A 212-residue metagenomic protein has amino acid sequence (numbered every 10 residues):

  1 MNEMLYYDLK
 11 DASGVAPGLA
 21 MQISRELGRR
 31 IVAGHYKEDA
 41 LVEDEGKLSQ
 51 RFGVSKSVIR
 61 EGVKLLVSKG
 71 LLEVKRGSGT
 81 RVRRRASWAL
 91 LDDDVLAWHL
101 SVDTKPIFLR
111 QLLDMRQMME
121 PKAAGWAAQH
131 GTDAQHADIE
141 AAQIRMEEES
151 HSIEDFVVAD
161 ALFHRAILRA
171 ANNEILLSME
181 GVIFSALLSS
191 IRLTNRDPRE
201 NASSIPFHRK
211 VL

Functional and structural regions predicted by a protein language model:
M1-M119, G125: Short linear motifs at protein or domain termini
G18, N201-A202: Short helix-capping and inter-helix turn/linker motifs at the boundaries of alpha-helical repeat units
L112-L193, A202-K210: Conserved amphipathic alpha-helical segments that form helical-bundle/coiled-coil interaction surfaces
D197: Membrane-interface catalytic loops of GT-C/OST-like multi-pass glycosylation enzymes that act
